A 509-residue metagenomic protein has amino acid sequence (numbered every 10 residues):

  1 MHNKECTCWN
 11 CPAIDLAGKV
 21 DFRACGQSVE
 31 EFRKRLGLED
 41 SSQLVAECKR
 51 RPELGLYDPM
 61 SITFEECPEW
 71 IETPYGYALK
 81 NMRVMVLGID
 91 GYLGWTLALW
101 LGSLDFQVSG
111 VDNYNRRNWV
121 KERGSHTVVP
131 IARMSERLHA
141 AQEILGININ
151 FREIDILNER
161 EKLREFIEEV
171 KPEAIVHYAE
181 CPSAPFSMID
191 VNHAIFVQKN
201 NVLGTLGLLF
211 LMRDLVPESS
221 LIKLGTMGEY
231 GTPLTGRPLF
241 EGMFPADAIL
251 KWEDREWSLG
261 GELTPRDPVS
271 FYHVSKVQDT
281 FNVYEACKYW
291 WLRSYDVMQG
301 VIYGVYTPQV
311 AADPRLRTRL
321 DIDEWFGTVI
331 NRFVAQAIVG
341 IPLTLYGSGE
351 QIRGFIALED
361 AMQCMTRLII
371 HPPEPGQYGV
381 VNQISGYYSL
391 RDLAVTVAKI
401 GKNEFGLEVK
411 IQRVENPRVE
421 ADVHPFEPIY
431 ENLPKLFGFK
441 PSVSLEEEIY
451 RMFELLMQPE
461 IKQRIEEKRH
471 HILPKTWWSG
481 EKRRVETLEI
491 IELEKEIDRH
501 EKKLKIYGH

Functional and structural regions predicted by a protein language model:
M1-T73: Cysteine-centered metal-binding/redox modules
C67, L208, V283, F333 (+1 more regions): Structural element of the ATP-grasp superfamily
T73-Y306, K503-H509: N-terminal Rossmann-like NAD(P)+-binding domain of SDR-like oxidoreductases, especially those catalyzing
S103, I147, A337-H509: C-terminal substrate-binding subdomain of Rossmann-fold SDR/epimerase-dehydratase oxidoreductases
T205, L209, V283, I330 (+2 more regions): Short-chain dehydrogenase/reductase
V277, W290-L292, G304-N331, I341 (+4 more regions): Glycine/proline-rich active-site loop of Rossmann-fold NAD(P)-dependent oxidoreductases
Q278-A286, F333, L393, V397: Hydrophobic alpha-helix immediately C-terminal to the catalytic Tyr-X-X-X-Lys motif of short-chain
